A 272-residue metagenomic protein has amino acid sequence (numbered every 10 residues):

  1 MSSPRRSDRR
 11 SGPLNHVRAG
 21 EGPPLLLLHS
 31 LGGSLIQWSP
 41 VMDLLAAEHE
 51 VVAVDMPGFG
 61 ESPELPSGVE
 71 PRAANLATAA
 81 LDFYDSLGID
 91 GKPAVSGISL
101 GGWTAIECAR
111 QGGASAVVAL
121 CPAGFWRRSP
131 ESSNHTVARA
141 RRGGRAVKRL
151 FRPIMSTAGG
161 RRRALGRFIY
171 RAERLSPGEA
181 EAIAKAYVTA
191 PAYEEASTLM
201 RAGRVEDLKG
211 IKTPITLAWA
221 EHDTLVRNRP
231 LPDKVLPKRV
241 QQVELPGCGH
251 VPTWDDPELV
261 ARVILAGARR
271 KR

Functional and structural regions predicted by a protein language model:
L14-P63: Conserved HGGG/HGGXW glycine-rich cap/lid loop of the alpha/beta-hydrolase fold
V17, V52-S96, R262: Active-site loop/oxyanion-hole signature of alpha/beta-hydrolase fold enzymes
Q37-S39, S62-G68, R128-E131, N228-R229: Conserved catalytic-core motifs of eukaryotic protein kinase domains, centered on the activation segment
G97-G101, A105: Gly/Ala-rich beta-loop-alpha elbow adjacent to hydrolase catalytic centers
R110, V117-R149: Flexible "cap/lid" loop of the alpha/beta hydrolase fold
R152-K209: Conserved alpha/beta-hydrolase catalytic His-Asp/Glu region
P214-C248, W254: Conserved loop-alpha-helix segment in the C-terminal half of the alpha/beta-hydrolase fold that carries the catalytic
W254-A266: Post-His helix in hydrolase/transferase enzymes
